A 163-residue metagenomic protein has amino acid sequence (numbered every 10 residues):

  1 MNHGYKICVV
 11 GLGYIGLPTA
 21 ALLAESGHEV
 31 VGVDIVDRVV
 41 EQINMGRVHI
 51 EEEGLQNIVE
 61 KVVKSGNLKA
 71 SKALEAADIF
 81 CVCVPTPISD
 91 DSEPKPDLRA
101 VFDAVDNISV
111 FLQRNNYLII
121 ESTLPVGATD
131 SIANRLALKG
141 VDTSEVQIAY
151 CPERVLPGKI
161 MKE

Functional and structural regions predicted by a protein language model:
N2-K6, E29, I35-I79, C83-P96 (+1 more regions): Conserved N-terminal Rossmann-fold NAD(P) cofactor-binding segment
L12-G13: Glycine-rich Rossmann-fold phosphate-binding loop(s) that bind the pyrophosphate of adenine dinucleotide cofactors
G16-L17: N-terminal Rossmann-fold NAD(P) dinucleotide-binding loop
A20, A24-E25: Gly/Ala-rich phosphate-binding loop of Rossmann-like dinucleotide-binding domains, activating on the conserved
G27-V30, S144: A generic structural motif
I88-R154: Rossmann-like NAD(P)(H) cofactor-binding subdomain of soluble oxidoreductases
I160-E163: Internal nucleotide-binding/catalytic subdomain
